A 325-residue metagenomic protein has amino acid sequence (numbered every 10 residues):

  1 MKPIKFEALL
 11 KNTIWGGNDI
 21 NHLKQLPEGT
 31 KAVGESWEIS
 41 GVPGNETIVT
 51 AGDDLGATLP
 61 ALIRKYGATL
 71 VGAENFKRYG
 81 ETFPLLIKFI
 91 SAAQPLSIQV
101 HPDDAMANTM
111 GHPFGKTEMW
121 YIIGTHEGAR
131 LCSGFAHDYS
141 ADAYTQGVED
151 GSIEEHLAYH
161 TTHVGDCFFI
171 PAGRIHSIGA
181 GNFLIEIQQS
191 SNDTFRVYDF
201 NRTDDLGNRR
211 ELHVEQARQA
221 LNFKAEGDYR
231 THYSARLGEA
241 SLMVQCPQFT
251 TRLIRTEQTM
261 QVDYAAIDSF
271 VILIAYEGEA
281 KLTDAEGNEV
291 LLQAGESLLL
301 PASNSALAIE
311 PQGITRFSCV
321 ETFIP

Functional and structural regions predicted by a protein language model:
M1-Y139, N201-G227, T251: Transition-metal
G80-T82, I90-P95, D104, T125-G128 (+3 more regions): Ligand-binding loop in jelly-roll beta-barrel domains
I87-K88, L96, E118-Y121, Y159-H160 (+4 more regions): His/acidic/aromatic-lined binding-pocket segments of jelly-roll/cupin-type domains and related regulatory beta-sandwich
V100-P102, I123-H126, F135-H137, V148 (+6 more regions): Short, structured patches in soluble enzyme cores that scaffold and shape functional sites
C132-E155, I185-G227, G313-P325: Double-stranded beta-helix
L157-F169, D284-N304: Short acidic-glycine-tyrosine-enriched beta hairpin
F195-I267: C-terminal amphipathic alpha-helical segment
M260-V262, G278-T283, S297: Short beta-strand segments in beta-sandwich/barrel cores
